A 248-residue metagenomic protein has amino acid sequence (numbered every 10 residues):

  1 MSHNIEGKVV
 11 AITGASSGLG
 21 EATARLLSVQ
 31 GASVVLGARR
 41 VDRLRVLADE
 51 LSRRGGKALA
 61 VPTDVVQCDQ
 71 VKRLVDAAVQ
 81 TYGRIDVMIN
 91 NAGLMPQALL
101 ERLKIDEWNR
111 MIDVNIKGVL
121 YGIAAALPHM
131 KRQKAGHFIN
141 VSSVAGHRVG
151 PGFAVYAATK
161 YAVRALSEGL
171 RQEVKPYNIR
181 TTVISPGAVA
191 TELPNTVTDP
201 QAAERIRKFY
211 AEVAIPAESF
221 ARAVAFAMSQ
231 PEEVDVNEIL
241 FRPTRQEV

Functional and structural regions predicted by a protein language model:
V9, S16-S17: Conserved glycine-rich cofactor-binding loop
Q30-L47: Conserved glycine-rich Rossmann-like NAD(P)H-binding loop of the short-chain dehydrogenase/reductase
V41-D42, P62-L74, I105: The beta1-alpha1 cofactor-binding region of Rossmann-like NAD(H)/NADP(H)-dependent oxidoreductases
L99-L100, E107-I112: Substrate-binding pocket helix/loop in short-chain dehydrogenase/reductase
I123, T159: Active-site helix of classical SDR
S143: Residue(s) in the substrate-gating loop at a strand-loop-helix junction that position the organic substrate next
I179, V183-G187, A203-V248: C-terminal helical subdomain
